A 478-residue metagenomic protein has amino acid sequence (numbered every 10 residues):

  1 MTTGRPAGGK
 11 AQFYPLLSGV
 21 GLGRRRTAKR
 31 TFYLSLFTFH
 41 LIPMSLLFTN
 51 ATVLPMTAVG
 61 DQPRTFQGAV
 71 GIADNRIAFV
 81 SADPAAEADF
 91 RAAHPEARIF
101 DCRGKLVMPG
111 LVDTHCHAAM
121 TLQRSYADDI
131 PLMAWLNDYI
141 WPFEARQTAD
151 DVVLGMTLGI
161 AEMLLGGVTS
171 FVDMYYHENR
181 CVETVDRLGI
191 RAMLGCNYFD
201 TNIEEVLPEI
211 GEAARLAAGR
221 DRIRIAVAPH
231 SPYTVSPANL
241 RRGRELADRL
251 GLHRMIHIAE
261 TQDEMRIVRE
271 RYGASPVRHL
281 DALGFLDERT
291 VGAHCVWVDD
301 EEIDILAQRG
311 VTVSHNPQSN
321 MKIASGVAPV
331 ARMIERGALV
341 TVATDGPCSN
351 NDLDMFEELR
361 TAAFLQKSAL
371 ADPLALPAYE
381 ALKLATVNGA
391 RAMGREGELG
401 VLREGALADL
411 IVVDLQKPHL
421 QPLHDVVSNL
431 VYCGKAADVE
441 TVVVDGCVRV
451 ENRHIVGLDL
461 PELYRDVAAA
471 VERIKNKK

Functional and structural regions predicted by a protein language model:
M1-M44: Intrinsic disorder/low-complexity segments
P43-G68, I72-A78, D83, K383-K478: Active-site microenvironment of metallo-dependent hydrolases
L46-T49, D89-M133, T157, L164-L165: Replace "His-x-His-based motif
A51, V70, N75, G104 (+15 more regions): Divalent metal-coordination and catalytic microenvironments
L122-L154, L188-C196, Q262-R289, R309-T312 (+1 more regions): Active-site gating loops and adjacent loop-to-helix segments of metal-dependent hydrolytic enzymes
R124-L188, E209-G219, A468-N476: Alpha-helical scaffold segments that flank or form the walls of functional sites
R180-E301: Metal-coordinating catalytic core of metallo-dependent amide/deamination hydrolases
A282-R289, A331-K417, C433-G434: His/Asp/Glu-enriched, well-ordered alpha-helical/loop segment that forms or immediately abuts the divalent-metal
